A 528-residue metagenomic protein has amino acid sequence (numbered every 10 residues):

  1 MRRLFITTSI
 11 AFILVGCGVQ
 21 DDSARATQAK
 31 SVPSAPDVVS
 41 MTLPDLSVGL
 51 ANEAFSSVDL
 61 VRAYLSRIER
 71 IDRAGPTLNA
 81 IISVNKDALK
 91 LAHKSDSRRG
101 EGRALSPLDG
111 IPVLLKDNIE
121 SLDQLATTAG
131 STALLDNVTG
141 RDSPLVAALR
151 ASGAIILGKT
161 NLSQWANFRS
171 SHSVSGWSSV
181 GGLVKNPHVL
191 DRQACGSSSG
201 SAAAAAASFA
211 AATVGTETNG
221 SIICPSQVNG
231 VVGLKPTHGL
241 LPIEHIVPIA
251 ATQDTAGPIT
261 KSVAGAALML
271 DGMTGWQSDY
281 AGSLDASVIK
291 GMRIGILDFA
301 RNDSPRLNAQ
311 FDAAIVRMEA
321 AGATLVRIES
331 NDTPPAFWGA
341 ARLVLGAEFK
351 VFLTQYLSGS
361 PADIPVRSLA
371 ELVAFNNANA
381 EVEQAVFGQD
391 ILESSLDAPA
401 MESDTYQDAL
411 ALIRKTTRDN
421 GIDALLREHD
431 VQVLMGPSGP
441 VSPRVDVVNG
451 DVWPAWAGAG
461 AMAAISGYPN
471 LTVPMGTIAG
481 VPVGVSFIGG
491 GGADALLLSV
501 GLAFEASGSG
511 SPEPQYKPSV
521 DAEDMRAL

Functional and structural regions predicted by a protein language model:
R3-I10, C17-G100, N302, D312-A323 (+5 more regions): An N-terminal boundary/leader segment
Q28-N219, T237, L426-E428: Gly/Ser-rich catalytic/binding loops embedded in alpha/beta enzyme cores
L43-P44, A129-S131, K185, V189-L190 (+4 more regions): Flexible glycine/proline-enriched surface loops and loop-helix/loop-strand junctions
E53, G110, K116, A151 (+2 more regions): Glycine-rich, small-residue loops and helix-cap segments that act as flexible hinges at active-site edges
D109-A129, V288-G295, A347-R418, T472-V481: Short helix-loop capping/hinge segments that flank enzyme active sites or metal/cofactor-binding pockets
G110, I119-E120, T255, W276-D363: Gly/Ser-rich, acidic/histidine-flanked active-site/gating loops
A129-D136, S304-P305, P443-V452: Glycine/threonine-rich flexible loop motifs
A206-D298, D312, R317, G359-A362 (+1 more regions): Structural helix-boundary/capping segments
